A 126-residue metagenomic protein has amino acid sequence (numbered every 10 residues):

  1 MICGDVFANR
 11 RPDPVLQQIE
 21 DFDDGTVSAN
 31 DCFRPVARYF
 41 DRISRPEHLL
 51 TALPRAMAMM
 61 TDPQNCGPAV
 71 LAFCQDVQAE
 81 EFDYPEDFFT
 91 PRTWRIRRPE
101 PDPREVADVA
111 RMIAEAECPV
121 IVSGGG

Functional and structural regions predicted by a protein language model:
M1-G126: N-terminal alpha/beta PP-like core and its mobile active-site loop of ThDP/TPP-dependent enzymes
